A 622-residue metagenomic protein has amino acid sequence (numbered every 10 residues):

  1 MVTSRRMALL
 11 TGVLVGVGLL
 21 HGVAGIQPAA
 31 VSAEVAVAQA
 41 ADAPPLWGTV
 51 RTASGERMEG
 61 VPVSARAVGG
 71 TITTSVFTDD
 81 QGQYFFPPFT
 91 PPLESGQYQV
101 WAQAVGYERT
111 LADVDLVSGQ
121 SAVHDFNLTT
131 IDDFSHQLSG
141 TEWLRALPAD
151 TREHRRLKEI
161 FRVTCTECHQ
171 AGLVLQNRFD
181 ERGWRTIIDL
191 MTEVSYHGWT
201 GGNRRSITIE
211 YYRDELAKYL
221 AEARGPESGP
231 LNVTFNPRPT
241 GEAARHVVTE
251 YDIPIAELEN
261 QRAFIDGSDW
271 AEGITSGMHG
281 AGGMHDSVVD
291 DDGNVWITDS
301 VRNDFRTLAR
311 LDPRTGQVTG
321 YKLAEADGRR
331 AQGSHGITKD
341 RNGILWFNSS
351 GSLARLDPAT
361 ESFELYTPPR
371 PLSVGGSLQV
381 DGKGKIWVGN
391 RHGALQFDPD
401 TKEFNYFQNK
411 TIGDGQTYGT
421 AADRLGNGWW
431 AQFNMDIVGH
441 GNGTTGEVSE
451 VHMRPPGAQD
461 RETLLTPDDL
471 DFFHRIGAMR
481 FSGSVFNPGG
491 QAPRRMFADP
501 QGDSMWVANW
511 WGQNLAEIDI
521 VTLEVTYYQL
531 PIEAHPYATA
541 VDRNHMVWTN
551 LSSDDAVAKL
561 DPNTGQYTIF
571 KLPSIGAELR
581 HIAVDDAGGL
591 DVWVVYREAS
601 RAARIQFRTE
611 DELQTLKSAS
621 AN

Functional and structural regions predicted by a protein language model:
E34-A40, L116-G140: Extracellular beta-sheet/turn segments enriched in Thr/Pro/Gly and aliphatic residues
W47-M58, P91: Structural motif
V68-P88: Short, acidic Ser/Thr/Gly-rich low-complexity loop/linker segments typical of extracellular and cell-surface proteins
G70-T71, L93-V114: A short, solvent-exposed loop/turn motif at the edges and junctions of modular extracellular/periplasmic domains
F161-G172, L216: The canonical Cys-X-X-Cys-His
N260-A263, M278-D291, D327-R341, P371-K383 (+4 more regions): Beta-rich, blade/repeat-based domains predominating in secreted/periplasmic proteins but also intracellular
V289, V295-R302, L345-S350, I386-R391 (+6 more regions): Conserved beta-strand positions in repeat-built beta-propeller and related beta-rich domains
P573, A577-N622: Blade-level signature of beta-propeller repeat domains, shared across WD40, Kelch, NHL, RCC1 and BNR/Asp-box propellers
